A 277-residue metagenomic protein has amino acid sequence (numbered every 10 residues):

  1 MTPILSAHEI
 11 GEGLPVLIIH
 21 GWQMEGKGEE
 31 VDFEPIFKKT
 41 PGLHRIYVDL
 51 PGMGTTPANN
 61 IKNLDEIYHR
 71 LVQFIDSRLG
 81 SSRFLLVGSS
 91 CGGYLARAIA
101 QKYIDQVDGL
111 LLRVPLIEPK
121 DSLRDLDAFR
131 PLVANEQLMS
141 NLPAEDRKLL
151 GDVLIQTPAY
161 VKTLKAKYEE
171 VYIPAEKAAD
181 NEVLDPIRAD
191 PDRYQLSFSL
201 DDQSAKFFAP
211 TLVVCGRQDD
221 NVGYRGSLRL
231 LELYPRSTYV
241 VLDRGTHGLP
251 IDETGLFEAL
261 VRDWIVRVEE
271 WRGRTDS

Functional and structural regions predicted by a protein language model:
P3-P57: Conserved HGGG/HGGXW glycine-rich cap/lid loop of the alpha/beta-hydrolase fold
V31-D32, A209, G223-L230: Short alpha-helix in the alpha/beta-hydrolase fold that links the catalytic acid
H44-V87, A259: Active-site loop/oxyanion-hole signature of alpha/beta-hydrolase fold enzymes
Q101, G109-L142: Flexible "cap/lid" loop of the alpha/beta hydrolase fold
D121-L123, L142-S204: Conserved alpha/beta-hydrolase catalytic His-Asp/Glu region
F207, V213-C215: Short beta-strand/loop motif that positions the catalytic acidic residue of the alpha/beta-hydrolase fold
Q218-V222: Acidic catalytic loop of the alpha/beta-hydrolase fold
G245-E258: Catalytic histidine-centered segment of alpha/beta-hydrolase-like enzymes
